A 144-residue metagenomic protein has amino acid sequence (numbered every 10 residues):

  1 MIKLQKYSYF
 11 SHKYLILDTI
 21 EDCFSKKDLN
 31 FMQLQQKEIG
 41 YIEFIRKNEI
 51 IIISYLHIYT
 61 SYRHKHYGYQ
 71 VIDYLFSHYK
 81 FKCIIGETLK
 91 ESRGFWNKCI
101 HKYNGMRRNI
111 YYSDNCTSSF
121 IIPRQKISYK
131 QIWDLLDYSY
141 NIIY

Functional and structural regions predicted by a protein language model:
M1-H12, Y138-Y144: Conserved N-terminal entry element of GNAT/NAT acetyltransferase domains
Y9-G40: Conserved beta-hairpin
E49-T60: Conserved acetyl-CoA binding element of GNAT-fold acetyltransferases
I58, H64-S77: Conserved acetyl-CoA-binding loop-helix of GNAT-fold acetyltransferases
S77-E91: Conserved GNAT acetyl-CoA-binding A-motif
W96, I100-H101: Conserved active-site tyrosine of GNAT-family acetyltransferases
N109-Y144: C-terminal "cap" of GNAT-fold acetyltransferases
